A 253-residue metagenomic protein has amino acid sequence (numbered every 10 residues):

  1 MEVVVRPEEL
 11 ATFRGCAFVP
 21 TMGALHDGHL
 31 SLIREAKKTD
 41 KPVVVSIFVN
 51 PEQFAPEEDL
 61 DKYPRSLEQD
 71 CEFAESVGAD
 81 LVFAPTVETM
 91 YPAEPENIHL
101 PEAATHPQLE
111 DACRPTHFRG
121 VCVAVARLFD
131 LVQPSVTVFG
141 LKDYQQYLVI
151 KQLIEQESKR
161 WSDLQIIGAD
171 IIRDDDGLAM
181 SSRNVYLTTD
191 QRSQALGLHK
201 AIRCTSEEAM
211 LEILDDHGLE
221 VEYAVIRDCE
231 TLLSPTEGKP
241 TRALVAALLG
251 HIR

Functional and structural regions predicted by a protein language model:
E2-L219, R227-T231, E237: Nucleotidyltransferase catalytic core that binds NTPs
C229-R253: Short, amphipathic C-terminal "tail helix"
